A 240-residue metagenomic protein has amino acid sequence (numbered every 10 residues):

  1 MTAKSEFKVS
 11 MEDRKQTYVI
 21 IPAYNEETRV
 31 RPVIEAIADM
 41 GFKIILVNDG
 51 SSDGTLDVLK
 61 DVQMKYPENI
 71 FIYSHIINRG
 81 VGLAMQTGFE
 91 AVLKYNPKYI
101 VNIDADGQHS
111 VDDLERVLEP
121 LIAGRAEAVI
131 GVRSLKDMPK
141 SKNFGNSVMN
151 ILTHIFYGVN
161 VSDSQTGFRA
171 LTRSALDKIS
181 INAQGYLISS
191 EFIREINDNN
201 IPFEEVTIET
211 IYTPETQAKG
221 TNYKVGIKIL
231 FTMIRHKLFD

Functional and structural regions predicted by a protein language model:
M1-Q16, F156-G158, N182-D240: Hydrophobic helical membrane-anchoring modules
K4-K8, Y24-D39: Short, well-formed alpha-helical segments that are part of the catalytic scaffolds of diverse glycosyltransferases
K15-I21, V30, A36-I37, K43-V47: Hydrophobic targeting segments
I21, F42-S51, Y73-H75, I103-A105: Short beta-strand/loop segment that forms part of the nucleotide-sugar
T28-P32, D53-V62: Acidic helix N-cap motif at the loop->helix transition within catalytic regions of sugar-transfer enzymes
I45, L56-Y95: Conserved donor nucleotide-binding strand/loop of the catalytic core
H75-K94, V111-Y186, Y212-L230, I234: Acceptor/aglycone-binding surface of glycosyltransferases and processive sugar-polymer synthases
P97-Q108: Short beta-strand-to-loop acidic/aromatic patch adjacent to the donor-nucleotide binding site
